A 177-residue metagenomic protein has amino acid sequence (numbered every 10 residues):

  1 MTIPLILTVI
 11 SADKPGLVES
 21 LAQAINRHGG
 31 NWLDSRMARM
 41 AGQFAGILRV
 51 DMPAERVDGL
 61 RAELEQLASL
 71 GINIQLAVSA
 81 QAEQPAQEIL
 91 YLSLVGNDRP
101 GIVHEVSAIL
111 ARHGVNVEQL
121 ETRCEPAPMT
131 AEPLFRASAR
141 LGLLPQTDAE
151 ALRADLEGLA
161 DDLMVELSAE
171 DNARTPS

Functional and structural regions predicted by a protein language model:
M1-S177: A conserved regulatory-domain signal marking ACT and ACT-like small-molecule sensing domains and adjacent regulatory
